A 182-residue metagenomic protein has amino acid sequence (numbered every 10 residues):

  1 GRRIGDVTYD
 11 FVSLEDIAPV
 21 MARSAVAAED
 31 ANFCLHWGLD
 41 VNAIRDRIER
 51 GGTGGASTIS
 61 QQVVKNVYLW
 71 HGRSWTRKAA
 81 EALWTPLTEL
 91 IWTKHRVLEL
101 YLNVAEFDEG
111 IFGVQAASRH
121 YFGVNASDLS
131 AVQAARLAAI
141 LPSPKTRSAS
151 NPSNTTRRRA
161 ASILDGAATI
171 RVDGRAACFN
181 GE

Functional and structural regions predicted by a protein language model:
G1-E182: Juxtamembrane regions of bacterial inner-membrane/periplasmic proteins, predominantly the peptidoglycan biogenesis
